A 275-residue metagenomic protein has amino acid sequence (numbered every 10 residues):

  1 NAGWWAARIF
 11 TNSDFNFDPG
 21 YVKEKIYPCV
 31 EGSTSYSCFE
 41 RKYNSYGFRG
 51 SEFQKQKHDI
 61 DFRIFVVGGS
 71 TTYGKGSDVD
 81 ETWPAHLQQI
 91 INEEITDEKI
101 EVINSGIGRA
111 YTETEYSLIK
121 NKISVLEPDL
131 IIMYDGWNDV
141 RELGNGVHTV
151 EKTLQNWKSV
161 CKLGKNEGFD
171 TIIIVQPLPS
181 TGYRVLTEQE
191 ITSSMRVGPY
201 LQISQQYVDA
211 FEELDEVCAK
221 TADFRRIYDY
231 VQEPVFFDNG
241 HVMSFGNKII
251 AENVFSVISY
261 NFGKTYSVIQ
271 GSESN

Functional and structural regions predicted by a protein language model:
A2-D80, P84-I90, I95, V231 (+1 more regions): Membrane/wall-proximal cationic-aromatic binding patches
E40-S45, I107-Y111, T149-V150: Short, flexible loop segments at the rims of nucleotide/cofactor-binding pockets, characterized by
I60, E98, L126: Structured loop/turn residues at beta-strand edges in well-structured enzyme cores
V67-G68, I103, G136: A secondary-structure boundary/capping signal
S70-D78, N104-S105, G146-V150, F236-G240: Second-shell loop/turn segments in exported
A85, Q89-E93, T114-N275: Alpha-helical cap/lid subdomain in secreted, periplasmic, or secretory-pathway luminal O-acyl-processing enzymes
I100-V102, T221: Generic structural signal for residues in well-ordered beta-strands
V102, G108-I119: Structural motif
